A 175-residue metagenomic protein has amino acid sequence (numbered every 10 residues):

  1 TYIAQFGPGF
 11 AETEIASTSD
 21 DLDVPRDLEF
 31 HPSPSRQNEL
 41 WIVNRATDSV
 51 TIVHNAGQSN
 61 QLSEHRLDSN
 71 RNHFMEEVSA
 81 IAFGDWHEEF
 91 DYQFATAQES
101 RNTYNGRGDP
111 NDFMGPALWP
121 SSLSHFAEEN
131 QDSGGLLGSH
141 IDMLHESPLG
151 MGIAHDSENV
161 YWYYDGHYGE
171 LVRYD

Functional and structural regions predicted by a protein language model:
T1-A11, L123-D132: Blade/loop signatures of beta-propeller domains
F10-D20, N60-N72, N130-L144: A short beta-strand motif characteristic of beta-propeller blades
S19-Q37, R71-D91, H140-V160: Beta-rich, blade/repeat-based domains predominating in secreted/periplasmic proteins but also intracellular
S33, V43-T47, N55, W86 (+2 more regions): Short loop/turn segments immediately following the C-termini of beta-strands
R36, R45-A46, F90, M114 (+2 more regions): Short loop/turn segments that connect beta-strands within the blades of beta-propeller domains, predominantly WD40
W41, N72, T103-D112: Short consensus segments that form the blades of beta-propeller domains, in both extracellular/periplasmic
D48-T51, N102-N105, P116-L118, G169-V172: Structural signal for beta-propeller blades
G108-F126, D175: Beta-propeller blade signature
